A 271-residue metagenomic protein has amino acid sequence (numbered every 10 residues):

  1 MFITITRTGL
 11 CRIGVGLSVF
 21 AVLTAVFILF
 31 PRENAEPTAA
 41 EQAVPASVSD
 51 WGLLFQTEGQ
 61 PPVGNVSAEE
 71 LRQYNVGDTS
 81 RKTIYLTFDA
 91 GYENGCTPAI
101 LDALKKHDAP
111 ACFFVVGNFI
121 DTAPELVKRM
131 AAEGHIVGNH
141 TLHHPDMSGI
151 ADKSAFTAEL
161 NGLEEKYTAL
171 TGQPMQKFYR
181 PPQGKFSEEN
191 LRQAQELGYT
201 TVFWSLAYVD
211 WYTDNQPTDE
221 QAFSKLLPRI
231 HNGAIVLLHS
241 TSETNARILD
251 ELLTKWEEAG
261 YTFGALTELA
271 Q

Functional and structural regions predicted by a protein language model:
M1-I84, D102-A111, N232-Q271: Terminal accessory/targeting
L10, P174-Q183: Short N-terminal helix-initiation segments at or just after the protein's N-terminus
A35-Q42, Q183, E188-R192: N-terminal short leaders/motifs
V48-A151, A155, E159-T168, M175-Q176 (+2 more regions): Active-site beta->alpha N-cap acidic-glycine motif
I84-T87, A111-V115, I136-N139, K177-P181 (+3 more regions): Structural recognition of the beta-strand scaffold that forms the well-ordered cores of secreted hydrolase catalytic
G91, V116-N118, L142, P182-G184 (+3 more regions): Active-site beta-loop-alpha junctions enriched in small/polar residues
C96, P145-T171, K185-N232, N245-R247 (+1 more regions): Alpha-helical scaffold elements lining the catalytic groove of polysaccharide deacetylases
